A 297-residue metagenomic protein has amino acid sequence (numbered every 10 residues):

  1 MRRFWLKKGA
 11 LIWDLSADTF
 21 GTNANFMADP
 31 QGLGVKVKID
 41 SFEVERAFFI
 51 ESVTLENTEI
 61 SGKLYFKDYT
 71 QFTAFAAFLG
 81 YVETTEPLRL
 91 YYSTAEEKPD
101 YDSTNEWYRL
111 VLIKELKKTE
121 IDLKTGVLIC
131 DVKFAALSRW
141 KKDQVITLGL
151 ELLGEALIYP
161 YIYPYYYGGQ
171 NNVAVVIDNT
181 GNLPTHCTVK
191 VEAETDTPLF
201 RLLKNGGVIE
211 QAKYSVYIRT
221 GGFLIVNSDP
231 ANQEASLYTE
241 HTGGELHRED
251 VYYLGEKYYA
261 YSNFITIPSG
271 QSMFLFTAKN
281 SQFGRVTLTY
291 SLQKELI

Functional and structural regions predicted by a protein language model:
M1-S41: Polar/acidic, low-complexity leader/linker segments enriched in S/T/G and N/D
S41, E45-F72, T125-W140, S272: Oligomerization/assembly interface segments of phage tail-like spikes and tubes
V53-T94, Y108: Compositionally biased, low-complexity regions
L55-E59, T85, T125-I129, Q170 (+2 more regions): A general secondary-structure signal for short beta-strands and their flanking turns/coil in non-transmembrane regions
I60-G62, R109, C130-V132, C187 (+2 more regions): Hydrophobic residues positioned within well-ordered beta-strands of beta-sheet architectures
E86-D102, R201-K204, M273-T277: Short conserved beta-strand and strand-loop elements enriched in small hydrophobics with frequent Asp/Gly
Y91-V145: Short beta-strand and beta-hairpin "edge-sheet" elements
G149-I297: Intrinsically disordered, low-complexity segments enriched in serine, threonine, and glycine
